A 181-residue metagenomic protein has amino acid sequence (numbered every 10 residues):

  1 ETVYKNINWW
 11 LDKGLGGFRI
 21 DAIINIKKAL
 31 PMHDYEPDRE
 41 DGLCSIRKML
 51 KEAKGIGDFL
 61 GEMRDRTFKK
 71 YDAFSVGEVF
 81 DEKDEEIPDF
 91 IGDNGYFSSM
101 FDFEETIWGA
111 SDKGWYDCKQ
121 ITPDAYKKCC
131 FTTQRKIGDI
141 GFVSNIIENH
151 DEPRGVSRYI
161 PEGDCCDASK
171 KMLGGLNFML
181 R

Functional and structural regions predicted by a protein language model:
E1-R181: Active-site and adjacent substrate-binding regions of carbohydrate-active enzymes
